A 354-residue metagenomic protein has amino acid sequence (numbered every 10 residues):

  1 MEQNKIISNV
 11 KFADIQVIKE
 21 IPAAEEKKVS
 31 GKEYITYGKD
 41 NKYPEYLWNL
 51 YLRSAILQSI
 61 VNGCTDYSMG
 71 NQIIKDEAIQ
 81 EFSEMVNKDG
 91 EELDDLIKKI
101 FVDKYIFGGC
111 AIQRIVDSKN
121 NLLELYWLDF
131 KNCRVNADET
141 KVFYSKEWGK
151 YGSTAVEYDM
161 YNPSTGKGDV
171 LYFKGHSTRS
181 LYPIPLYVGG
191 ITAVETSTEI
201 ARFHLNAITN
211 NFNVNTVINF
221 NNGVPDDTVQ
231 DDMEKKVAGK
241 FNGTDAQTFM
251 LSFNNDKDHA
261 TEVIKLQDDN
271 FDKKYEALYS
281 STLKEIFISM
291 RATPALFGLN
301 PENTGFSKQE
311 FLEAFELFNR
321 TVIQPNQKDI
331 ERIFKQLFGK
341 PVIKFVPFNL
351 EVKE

Functional and structural regions predicted by a protein language model:
M1-N255: Structured, contiguous alpha/beta core segments that scaffold functional sites
H176-I333, V342-E351: A contiguous, surface-oriented mixed alpha/beta subdomain in the mid-to-C-terminal portion of proteins that forms
